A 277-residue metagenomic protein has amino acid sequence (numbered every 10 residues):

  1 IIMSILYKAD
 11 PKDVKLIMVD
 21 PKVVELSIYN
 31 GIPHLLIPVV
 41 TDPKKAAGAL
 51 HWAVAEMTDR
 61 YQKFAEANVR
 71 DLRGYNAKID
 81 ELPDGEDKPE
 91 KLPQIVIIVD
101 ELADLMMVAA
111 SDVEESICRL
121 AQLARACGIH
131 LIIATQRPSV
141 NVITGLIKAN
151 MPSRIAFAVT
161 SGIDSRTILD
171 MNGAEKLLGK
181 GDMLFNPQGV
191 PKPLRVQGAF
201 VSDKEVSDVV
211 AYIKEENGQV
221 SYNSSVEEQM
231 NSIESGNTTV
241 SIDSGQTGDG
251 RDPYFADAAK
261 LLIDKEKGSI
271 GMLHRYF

Functional and structural regions predicted by a protein language model:
I1-K8, E215: Phosphate-binding P-loop/Walker A region and its immediate neighborhood
L6-K44, G48-A49, L146: P-loop NTPase switch/communication element
K12-V14, W52-F277: P-loop NTPase motor-domain active sites and their immediate coupling elements
